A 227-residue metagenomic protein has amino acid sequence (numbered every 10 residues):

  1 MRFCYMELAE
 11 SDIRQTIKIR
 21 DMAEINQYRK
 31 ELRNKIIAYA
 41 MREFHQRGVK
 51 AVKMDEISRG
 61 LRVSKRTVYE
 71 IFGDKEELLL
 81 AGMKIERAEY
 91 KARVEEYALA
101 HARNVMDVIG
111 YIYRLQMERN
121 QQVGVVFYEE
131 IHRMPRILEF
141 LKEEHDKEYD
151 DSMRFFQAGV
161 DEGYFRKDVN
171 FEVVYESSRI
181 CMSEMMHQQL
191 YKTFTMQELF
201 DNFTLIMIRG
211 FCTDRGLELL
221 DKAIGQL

Functional and structural regions predicted by a protein language model:
M1-A23, R154-A158, E162, Y191-L227: C-terminal peripheral helix-coil segments that are non-catalytic and often amphipathic
M1-R47, A51-V63, E77: Basic, helix-initiating cap at the start of DNA-binding domains
R62-F72: Short hydrophobic/aromatic patch on the recognition helix
D74-L78, E129: A secondary-structure capping/hinge motif
E77-E86: Alpha-helical DNA-contacting segments of helix-turn-helix folds
A81, A92-Q122, Y175-S178: Hydrophobic alpha-helical connector segments
M117-Y164: Short secondary-structure transition hinges
D146-V174, S178-C181, M185, Q189 (+1 more regions): Hydrophobic alpha-helical bundle segments that form small-molecule/ligand-binding pockets
